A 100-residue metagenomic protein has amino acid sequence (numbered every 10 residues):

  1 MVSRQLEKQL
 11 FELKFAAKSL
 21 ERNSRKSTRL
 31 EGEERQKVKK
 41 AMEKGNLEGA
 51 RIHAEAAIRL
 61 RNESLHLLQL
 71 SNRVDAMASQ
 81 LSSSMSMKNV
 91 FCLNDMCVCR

Functional and structural regions predicted by a protein language model:
M1-R100: Extended, charge-rich alpha-helical scaffolding segments
